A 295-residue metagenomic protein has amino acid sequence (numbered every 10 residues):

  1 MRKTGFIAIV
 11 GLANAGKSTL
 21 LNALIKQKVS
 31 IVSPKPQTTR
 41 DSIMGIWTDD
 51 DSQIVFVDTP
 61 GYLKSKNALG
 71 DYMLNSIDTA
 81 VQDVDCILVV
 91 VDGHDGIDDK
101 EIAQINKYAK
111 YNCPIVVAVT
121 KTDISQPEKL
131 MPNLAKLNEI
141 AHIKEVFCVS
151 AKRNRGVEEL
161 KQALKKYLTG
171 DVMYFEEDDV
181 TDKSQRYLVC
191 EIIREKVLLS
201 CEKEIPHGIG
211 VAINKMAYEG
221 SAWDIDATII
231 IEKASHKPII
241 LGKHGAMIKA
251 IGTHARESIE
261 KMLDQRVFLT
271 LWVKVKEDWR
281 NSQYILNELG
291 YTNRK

Functional and structural regions predicted by a protein language model:
M1-N75, T79-V81: Conserved G1/Walker A P-loop phosphate-binding module
G16, G156, M247: Conserved glycine(s) of the Walker
Q27, I46, D50, A80 (+10 more regions): Conserved, well-folded catalytic cores of nucleic-acid-processing and energy-transducing macromolecular machines
T39, L63-K64, G96-I97, S125-Q126 (+1 more regions): Catalytic P-loop NTPase motifs of RecA-like helicase/translocase cores
D51-Q53, N75-K144, A217-A222: Conserved C-terminal guanine-recognition region of P-loop GTPase G domains, centered on the G4
D58, T120, S150: Active-site glycine-centered loops adjacent to acidic/histidine catalytic or metal-binding residues that shape
P114, D123-T181: Canonical P-loop GTPase G-domain recognition
Q185-K295: P-loop NTP-binding site
